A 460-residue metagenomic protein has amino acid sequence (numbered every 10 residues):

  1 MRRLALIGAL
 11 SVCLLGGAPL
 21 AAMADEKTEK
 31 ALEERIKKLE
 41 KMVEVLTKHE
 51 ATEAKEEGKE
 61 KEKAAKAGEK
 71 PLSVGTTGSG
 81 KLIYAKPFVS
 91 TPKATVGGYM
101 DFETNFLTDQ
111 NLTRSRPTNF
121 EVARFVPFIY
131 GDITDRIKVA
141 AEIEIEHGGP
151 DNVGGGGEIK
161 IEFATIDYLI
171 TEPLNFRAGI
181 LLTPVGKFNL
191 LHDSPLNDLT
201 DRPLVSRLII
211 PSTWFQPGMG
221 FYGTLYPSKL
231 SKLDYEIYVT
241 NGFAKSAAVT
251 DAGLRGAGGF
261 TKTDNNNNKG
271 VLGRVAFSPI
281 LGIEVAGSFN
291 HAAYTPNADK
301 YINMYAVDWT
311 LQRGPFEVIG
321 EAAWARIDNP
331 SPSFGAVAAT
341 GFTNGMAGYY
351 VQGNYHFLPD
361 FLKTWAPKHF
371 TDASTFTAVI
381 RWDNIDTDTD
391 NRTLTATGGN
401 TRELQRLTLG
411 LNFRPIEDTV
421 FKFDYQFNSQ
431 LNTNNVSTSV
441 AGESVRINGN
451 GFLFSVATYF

Functional and structural regions predicted by a protein language model:
M1-G8: Bacterial N-terminal signal peptides that target proteins for export
L14-A22: C-terminal segment of classical bacterial N-terminal signal peptides
A22-Q110, K363-W365, F460: N-terminal periplasmic/intermembrane-space "pro-region" immediately following the signal or transit peptide
M42, K232, S246-A252, A286-S288 (+1 more regions): A short secondary-structure junction signal
K81-K245, N265-E284, G345-R392, Q405: Outer membrane beta-barrel
T113-R114, N152-V153, A164-L169, I180 (+4 more regions): Outer-membrane beta-barrel pore domains
P195-P203, A252-G256, G335: Short glycine/proline- and charge-enriched loop/turn segments that cap or connect secondary-structure elements
A252-P296: Loop-centered beta-sheet repeat module
